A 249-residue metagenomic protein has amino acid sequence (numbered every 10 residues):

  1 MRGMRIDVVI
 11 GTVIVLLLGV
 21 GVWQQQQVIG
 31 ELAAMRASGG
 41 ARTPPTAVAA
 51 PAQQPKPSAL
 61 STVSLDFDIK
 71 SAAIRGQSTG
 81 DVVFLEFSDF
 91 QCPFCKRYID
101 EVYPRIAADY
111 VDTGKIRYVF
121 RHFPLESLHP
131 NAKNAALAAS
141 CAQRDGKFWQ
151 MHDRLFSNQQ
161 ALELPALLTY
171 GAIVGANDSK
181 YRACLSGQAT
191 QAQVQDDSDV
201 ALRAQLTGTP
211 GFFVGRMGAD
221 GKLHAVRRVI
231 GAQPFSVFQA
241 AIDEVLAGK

Functional and structural regions predicted by a protein language model:
M1-G40, T169-K249: C-terminal cap of thioredoxin/glutaredoxin-like
Q24, S61-V63, Y110, N158 (+1 more regions): Residue-level recognition of alpha-helix termini/interfacial anchor residues
E31-V63: N-proximal helix/coil linker or "cap" segments that precede and/or mark the start of modular domains
V63, K70-S71, Y181, A225: Glycine-rich, flexible loop/turn motifs
S64-V82, Y110: A short beta-strand-turn-helix
I69-A73, P104-R105, S198-D199: A generic local structural motif
G76, L85, I230: Residue-level detector of conserved, well-ordered beta-strand and adjacent loop positions that form binding/recognition
G80, L85-N177: Structural alpha/beta surface segment adjacent to cysteine/selenocysteine redox centers across thiol/disulfide enzymes
